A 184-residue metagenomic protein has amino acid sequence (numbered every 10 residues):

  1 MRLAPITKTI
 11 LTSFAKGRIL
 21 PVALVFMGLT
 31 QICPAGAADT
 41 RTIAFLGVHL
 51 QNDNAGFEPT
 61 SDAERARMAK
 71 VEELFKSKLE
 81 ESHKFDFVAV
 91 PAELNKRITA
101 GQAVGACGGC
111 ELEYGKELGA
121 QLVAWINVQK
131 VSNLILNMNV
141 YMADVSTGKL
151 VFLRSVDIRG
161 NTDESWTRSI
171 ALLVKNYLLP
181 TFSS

Functional and structural regions predicted by a protein language model:
R2-L3, A37: General N-terminal leader/first-domain-start detector
L3-V22: Bacterial N-terminal signal peptides that target proteins for export
M27-A35: C-terminal segment of classical bacterial N-terminal signal peptides
I32, A106-G109: The N-terminal extracellular segments of secreted preproproteins, especially immediately downstream of signal
A37-A55, E72-E73, K78-S82, G108 (+3 more regions): C-terminal/domain-edge helix-coil "capping" segments
R41, T60-A106: N-terminal segment of the mature soluble domain
F87, N127-V128: Surface-exposed patches in mature extracellular/periplasmic domains of secreted proteins
Q121-V123: Conserved acidic residues
